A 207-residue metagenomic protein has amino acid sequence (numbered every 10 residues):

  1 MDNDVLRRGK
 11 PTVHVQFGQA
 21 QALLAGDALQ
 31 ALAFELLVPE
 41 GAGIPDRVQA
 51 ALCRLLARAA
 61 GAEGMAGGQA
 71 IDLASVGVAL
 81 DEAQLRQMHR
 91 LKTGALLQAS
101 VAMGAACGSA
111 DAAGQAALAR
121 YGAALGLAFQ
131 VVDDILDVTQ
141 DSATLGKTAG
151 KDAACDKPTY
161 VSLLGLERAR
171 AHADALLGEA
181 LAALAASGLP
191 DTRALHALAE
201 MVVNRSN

Functional and structural regions predicted by a protein language model:
M1-A182, L189-V203: Mg2+-dependent prenyl diphosphate-binding active-site environment of isoprenoid biosynthetic enzymes
R205-N207: Charged C-terminal helix
